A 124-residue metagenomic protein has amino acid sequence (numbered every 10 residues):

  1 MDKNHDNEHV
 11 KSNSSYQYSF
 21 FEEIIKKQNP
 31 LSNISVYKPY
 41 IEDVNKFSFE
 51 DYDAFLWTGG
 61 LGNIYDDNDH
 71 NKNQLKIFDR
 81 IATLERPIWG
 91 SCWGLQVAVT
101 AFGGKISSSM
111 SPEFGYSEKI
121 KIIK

Functional and structural regions predicted by a protein language model:
M1-A82: N-terminal beta1-alpha1 cap of cysteine-dependent amidohydrolase-like domains
Y16, I123-K124: General structural signal for secondary-structure boundaries
W57-I123: Cysteine-nucleophile active-site neighborhood
